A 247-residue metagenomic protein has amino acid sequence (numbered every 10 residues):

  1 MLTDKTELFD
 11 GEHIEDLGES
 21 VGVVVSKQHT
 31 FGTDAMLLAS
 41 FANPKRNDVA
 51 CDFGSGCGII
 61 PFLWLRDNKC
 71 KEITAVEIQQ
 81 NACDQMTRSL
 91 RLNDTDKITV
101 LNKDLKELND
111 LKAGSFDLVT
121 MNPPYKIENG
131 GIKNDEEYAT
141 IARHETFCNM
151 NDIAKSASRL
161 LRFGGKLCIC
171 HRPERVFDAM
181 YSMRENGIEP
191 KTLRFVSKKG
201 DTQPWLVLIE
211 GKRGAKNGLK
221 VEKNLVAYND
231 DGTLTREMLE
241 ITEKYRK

Functional and structural regions predicted by a protein language model:
K5-V49, S55-C57, F62-R66: SAM-dependent Rossmann-like transferase core, predominantly class I methyltransferases with a strong bias toward
G22, E72, K97-T99, E189-T192: Conserved beta-strand segments of alpha/beta enzyme cores
S26, K103, L193-V196: Conserved beta-strand termini and adjacent loop/short-helix elements that scaffold enzyme active sites in alpha/beta
F31, F147-P204: Conserved Class I SAM-dependent methyltransferase catalytic core
L38, N122, I153, G211: Residue-level signal for inorganic ion chemistry
F41-I132: Conserved SAM/SAH cofactor-binding pocket of Class I
P123-D152: Mobile active-site "lid"/loop adjacent to the S-adenosyl-L-methionine
D201-K247: SAM/dcSAM-binding transferase cores
